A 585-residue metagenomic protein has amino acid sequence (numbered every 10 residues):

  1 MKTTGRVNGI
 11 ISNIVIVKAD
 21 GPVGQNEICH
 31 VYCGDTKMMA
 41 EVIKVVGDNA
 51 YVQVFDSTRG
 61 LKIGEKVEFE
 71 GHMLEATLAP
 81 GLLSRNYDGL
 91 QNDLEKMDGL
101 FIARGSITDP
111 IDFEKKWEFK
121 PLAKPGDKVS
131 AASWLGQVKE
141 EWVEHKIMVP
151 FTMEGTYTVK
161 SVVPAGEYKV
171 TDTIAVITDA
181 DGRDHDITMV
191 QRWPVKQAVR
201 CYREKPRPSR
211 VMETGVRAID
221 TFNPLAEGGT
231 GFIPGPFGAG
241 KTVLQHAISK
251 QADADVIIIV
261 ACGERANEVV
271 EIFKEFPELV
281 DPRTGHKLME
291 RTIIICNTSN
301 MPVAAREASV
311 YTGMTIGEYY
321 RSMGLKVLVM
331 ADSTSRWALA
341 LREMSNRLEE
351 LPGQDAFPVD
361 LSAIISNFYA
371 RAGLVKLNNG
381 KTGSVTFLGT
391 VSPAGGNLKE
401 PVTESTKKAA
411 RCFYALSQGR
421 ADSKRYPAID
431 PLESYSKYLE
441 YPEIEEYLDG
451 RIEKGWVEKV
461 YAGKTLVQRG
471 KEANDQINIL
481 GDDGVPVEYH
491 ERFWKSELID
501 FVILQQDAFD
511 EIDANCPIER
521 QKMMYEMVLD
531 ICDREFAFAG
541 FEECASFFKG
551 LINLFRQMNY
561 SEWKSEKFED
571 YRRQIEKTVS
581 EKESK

Functional and structural regions predicted by a protein language model:
M1-A103: N-terminal accessory targeting/assembly segments
V15-I16, M38-M39, A50, G60-L61 (+12 more regions): Short beta-strands and strand-coil junctions in structured, solvent-facing domains, enriched
A19, C33, E70-G71, L90 (+4 more regions): Conserved "cap/hinge" positions at secondary-structure junctions
I43-N49, P80-Q91, W142-G166, D184-V199: Short, compositionally biased
V54, R59, F119-K128, T158-E167: Short histidine-centered loop motifs in beta-beta connectors
M97-S133, Q137-E140, K146-T152, K169-G229 (+3 more regions): P-loop NTPase nucleotide-binding/switch module
T221-F222, G228-L551, R556, K564: P-loop NTPase catalytic core
S546-K585: Long, highly charged low-complexity segments enriched in Glu/Asp and Lys/Arg with interspersed Ser/Thr
